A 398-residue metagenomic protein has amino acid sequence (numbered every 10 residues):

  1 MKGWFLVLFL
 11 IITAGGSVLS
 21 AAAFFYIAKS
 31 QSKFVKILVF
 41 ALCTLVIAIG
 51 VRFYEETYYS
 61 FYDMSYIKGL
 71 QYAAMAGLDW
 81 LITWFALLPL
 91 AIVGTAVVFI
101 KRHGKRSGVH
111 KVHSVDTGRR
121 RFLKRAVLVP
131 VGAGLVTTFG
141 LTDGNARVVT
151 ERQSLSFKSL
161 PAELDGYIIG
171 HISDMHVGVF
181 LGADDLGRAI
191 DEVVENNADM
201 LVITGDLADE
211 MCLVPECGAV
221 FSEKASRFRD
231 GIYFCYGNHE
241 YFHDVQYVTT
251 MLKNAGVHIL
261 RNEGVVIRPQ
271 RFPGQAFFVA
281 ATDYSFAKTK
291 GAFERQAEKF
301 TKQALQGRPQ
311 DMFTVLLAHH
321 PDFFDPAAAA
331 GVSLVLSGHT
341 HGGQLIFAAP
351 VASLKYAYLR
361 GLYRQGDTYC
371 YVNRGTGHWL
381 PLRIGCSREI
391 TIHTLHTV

Functional and structural regions predicted by a protein language model:
M1-N145: Non-catalytic terminal accessory segments
Y72-M75, T117, T150, Y358 (+1 more regions): Generic structural microfeature
A76-D79, R121, S154, G231 (+2 more regions): Generic detector of isolated residues embedded in canonical secondary-structure elements
L81-W84, A126-V127, S159, N197 (+1 more regions): Generic short alpha-helical hydrophobic face used as a protein-protein interaction/packing hotspot
H103-T117, R121-A126, L141-H171, G178-D191: N-terminal signal-anchor transmembrane helix
L160-V398: Soluble catalytic domains of enzymes that build or remodel membrane lipids, polysaccharides, and related
